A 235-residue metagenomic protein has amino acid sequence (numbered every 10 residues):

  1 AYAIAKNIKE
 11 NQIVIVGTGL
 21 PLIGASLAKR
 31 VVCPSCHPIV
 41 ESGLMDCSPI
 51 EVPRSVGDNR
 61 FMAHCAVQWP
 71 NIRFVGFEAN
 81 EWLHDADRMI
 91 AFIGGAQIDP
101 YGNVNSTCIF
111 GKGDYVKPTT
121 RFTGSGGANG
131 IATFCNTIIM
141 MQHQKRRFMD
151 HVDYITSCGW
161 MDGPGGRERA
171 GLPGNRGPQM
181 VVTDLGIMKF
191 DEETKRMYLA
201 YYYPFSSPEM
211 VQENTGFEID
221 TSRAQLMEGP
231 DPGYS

Functional and structural regions predicted by a protein language model:
A1-W69: N-terminal active-site beta-alpha-beta segment that forms phosphate/nucleotide-binding and substrate-recognition loops
C47, E51-Y234: Conserved phosphate- and dinucleotide-binding cores of soluble alpha/beta proteins, encompassing both enzyme active
